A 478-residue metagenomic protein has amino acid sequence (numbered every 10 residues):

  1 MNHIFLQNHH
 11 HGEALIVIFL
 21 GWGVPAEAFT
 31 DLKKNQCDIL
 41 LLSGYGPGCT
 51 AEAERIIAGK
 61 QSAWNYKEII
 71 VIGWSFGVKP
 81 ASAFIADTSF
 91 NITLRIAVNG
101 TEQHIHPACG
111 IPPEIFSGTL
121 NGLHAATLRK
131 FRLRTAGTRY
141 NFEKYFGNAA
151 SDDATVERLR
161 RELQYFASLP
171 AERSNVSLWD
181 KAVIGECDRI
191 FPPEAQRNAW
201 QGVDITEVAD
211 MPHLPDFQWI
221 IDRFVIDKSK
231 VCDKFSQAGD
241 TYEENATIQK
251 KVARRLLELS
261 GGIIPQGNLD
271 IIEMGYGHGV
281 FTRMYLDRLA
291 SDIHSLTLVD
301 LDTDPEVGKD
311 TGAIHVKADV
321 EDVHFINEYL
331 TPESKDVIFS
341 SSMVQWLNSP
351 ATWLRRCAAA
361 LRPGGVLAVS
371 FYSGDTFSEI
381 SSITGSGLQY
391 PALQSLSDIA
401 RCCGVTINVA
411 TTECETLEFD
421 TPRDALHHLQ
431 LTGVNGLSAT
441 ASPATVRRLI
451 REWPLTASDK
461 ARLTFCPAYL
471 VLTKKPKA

Functional and structural regions predicted by a protein language model:
L94-G122, L159-E162, G385: Flexible "cap/lid" loop of the alpha/beta hydrolase fold
S151-E162, N175-V176, A209-D216, H278 (+2 more regions): Conserved Class I S-adenosyl-L-methionine
A182-I184: Short beta-strand/loop motif that positions the catalytic acidic residue of the alpha/beta-hydrolase fold
V225-S260: Class I SAM-dependent methyltransferase Rossmann-like catalytic core, especially the SAM/SAH-binding loop
I272-I326: Class I SAM-dependent methyltransferase SAM/SAH-binding core
D336-P350: A short SAM/SAH-binding and catalytic strip from SAM-dependent methyltransferases
A351-V366: A short glycine-rich, Lys/Arg-flanked "PGG" loop and its adjoining helix->strand segment in the class I
A368-S395: Conserved class I S-adenosyl-L-methionine
